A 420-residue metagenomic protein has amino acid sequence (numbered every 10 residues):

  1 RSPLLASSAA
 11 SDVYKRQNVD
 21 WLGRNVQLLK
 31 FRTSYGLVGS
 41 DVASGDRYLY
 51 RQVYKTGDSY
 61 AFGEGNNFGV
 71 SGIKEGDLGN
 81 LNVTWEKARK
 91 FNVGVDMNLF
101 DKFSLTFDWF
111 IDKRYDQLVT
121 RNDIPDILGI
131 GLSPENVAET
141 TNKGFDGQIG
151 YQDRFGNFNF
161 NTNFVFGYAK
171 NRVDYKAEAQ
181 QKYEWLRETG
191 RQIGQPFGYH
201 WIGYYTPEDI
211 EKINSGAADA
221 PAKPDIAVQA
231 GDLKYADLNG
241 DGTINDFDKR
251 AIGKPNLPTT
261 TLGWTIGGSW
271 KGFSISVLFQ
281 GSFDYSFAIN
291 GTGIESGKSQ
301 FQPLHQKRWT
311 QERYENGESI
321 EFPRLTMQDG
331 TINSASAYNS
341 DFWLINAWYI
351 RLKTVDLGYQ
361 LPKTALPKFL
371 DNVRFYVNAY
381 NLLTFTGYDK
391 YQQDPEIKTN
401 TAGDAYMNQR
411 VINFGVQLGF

Functional and structural regions predicted by a protein language model:
R1-A10, Y14: Single conserved hydrophobic/aromatic residue that forms the stacking wall/gate of nucleotide- or nucleobase-binding
K15-L29, V42, K102, R154-F160 (+3 more regions): Short loop/turn motifs that connect adjacent beta-strands in outer-membrane beta-barrel proteins
D20-E86, S104-T140, Q181-Y183: Solvent-exposed loop/turn elements at secondary-structure boundaries
S34, A61-G63, P134-N142, E184-E211 (+3 more regions): C-terminal beta-signal and terminal closure region of outer-membrane beta-barrel proteins
Y35-G39, W109-Y115, Y151-D153, F166-R172 (+6 more regions): Transmembrane beta-strands of outer-membrane beta-barrel pores
D46-Y48, Q52-K55, S59, R154-K254: Conserved small-residue
S59-S104, L132-F155, G190-G198, P255-T261 (+1 more regions): Outer-membrane beta-barrel signature, preferentially recognizing the C-terminal barrel domain of Gram-negative
A230, S282-R374: Extracytoplasmic gating/loop element in the C-terminal half of outer-membrane beta-barrel translocons and assembly
